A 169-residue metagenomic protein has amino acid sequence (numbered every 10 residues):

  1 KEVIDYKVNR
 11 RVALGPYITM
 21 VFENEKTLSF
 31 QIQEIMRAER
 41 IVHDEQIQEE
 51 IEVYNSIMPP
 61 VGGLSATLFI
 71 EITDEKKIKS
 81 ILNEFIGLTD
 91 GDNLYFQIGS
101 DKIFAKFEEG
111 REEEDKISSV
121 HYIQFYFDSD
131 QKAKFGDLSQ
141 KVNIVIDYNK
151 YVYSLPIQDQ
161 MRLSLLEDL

Functional and structural regions predicted by a protein language model:
K1-L169: Charged, low-complexity intrinsically disordered segments
